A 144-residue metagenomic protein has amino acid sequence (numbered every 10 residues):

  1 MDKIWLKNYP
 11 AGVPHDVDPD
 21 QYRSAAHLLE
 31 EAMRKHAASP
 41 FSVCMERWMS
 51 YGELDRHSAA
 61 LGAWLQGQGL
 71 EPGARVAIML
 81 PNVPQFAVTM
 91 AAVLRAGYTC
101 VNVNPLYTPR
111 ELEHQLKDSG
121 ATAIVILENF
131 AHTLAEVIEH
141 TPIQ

Functional and structural regions predicted by a protein language model:
M1-D2, E31, I78-P81, N102-L106: Short low-complexity stretches enriched in small and charged residues
D2-I4, P19-P40: A short N-terminal helical cap/helix-turn-helix that marks the beginning of AMP-binding/adenylate-forming
L6-D16: Short, contiguous pre-domain boundary segments
V13-H15, A25, M45-R47, G73-R75 (+2 more regions): A short, structure-level motif marking secondary-structure boundaries and short turns
V17-Q21, A38-V83, A87-A91, T108-E113: Conserved AMP-binding/adenylate-forming core of the ANL superfamily
G67-Q68, R95-Q144: Structural core segment of the AMP-binding/adenylate-forming
